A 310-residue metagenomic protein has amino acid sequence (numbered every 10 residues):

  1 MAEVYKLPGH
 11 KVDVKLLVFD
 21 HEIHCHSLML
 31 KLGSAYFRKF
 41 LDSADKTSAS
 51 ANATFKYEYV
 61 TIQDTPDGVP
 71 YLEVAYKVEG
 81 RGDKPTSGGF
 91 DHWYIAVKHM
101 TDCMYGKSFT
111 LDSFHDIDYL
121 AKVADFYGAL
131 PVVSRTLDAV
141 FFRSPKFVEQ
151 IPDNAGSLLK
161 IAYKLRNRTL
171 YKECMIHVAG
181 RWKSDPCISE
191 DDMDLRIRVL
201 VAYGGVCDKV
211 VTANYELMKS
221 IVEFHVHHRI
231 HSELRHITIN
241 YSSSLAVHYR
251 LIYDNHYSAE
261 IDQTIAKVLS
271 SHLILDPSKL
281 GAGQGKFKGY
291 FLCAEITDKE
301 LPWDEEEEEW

Functional and structural regions predicted by a protein language model:
M1-Y105, T110, L245, H256-W310: BTB/POZ (also called T1 in voltage-gated K+ channels) oligomerization domain detector
K11-V12, V18, G106-K107, A124 (+3 more regions): Generic hydrophobic/packing signal
L32-A35, F40-D42, I117-K122, R135-F142 (+1 more regions): Amphipathic alpha-helical scaffolding segments
E79-R81, D102-Y105, F142, L217-H227: Short amphipathic alpha-helical segments and their helix-coil junctions
T86-K160, K164-E173: Fungal eukaryote-biased detector of long internal structured cores
V133, P145-W310: Acidic, serine/threonine- and proline-rich low-complexity regulatory tracts
